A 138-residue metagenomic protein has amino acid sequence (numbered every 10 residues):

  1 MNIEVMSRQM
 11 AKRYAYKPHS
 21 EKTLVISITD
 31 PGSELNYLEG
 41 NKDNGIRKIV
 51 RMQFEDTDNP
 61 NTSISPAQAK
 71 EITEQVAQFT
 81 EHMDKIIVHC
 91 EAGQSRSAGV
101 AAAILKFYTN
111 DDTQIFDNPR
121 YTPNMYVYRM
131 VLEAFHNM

Functional and structural regions predicted by a protein language model:
M1-R47: Glycine-rich, flexible N-terminal cofactor/catalytic loop recognition
D30-S33, E55-T57, G93-S95: Short, solvent-exposed loop/turn segments at secondary-structure junctions
N41-M52, D112, Y126: Adenosine ribonucleotide-centric catalytic and binding domains
V50-I87: Helix-loop module immediately N-terminal to the HCX5R catalytic loop in PTP-like cysteine phosphatase domains
A69, T73, A98-A101, Y128: Short amphipathic alpha-helical surface patches that serve as generic macromolecular interface elements
F79-Y108, D112: Catalytic cysteine-centered active loop of the rhodanese-like fold, especially the PTP/DSP P-loop
A102, D111-M138: Cysteine-dependent PTP/DSP-like catalytic domain, specifically the C-terminal lobe
